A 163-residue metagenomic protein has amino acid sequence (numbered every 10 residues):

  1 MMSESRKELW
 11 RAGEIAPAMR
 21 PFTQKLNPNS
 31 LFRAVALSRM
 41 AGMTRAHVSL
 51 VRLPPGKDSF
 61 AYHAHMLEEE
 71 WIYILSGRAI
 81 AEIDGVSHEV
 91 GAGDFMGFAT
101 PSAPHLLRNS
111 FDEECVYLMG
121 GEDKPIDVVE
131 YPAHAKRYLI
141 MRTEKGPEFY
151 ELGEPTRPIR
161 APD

Functional and structural regions predicted by a protein language model:
M1-R45, V128-D163: A short, N-terminal "cap"/entry segment at the start of jelly-roll beta-barrel domains of the cupin/DSBH fold
S30-A36, S49-H65, T100-P101: Conserved short histidine dyad/triad with adjacent acidic residue
A41, K57, M66, I83 (+2 more regions): A generic beta-sheet turn/junction motif
T44, P54-D58, R78, P101-A103 (+1 more regions): Short, charged/polar surface micro-motifs in flexible loops or helix N-caps
L50-P54, A64-E82, G120-K124: Short, conserved beta-strand element in jelly-roll/cupin
W71, R78-I80, S87, P104 (+1 more regions): Structural motif
G85-S102: Short acidic-glycine-tyrosine-enriched beta hairpin
T100-D127: Ligand-binding loop in jelly-roll beta-barrel domains
